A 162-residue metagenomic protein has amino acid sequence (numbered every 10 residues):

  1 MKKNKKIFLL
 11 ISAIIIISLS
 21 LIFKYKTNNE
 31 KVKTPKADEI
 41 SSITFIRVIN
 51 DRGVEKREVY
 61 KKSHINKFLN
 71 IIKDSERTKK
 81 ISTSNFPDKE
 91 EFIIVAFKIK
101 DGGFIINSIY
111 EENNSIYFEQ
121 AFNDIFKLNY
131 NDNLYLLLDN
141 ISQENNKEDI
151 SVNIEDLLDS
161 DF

Functional and structural regions predicted by a protein language model:
K2-S12, S18-F162: Function-determining sites in protein domains
